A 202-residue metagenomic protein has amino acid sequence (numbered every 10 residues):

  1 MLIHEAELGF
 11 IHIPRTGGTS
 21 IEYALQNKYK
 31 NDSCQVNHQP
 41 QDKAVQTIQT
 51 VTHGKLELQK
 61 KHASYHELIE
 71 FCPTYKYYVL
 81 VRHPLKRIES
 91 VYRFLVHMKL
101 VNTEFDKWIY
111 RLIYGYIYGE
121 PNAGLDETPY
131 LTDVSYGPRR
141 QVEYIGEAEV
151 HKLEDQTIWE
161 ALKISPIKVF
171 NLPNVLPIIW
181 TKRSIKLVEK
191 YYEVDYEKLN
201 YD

Functional and structural regions predicted by a protein language model:
M1-D202: Membrane-interface amphipathic segments in extracytoplasmic regions
